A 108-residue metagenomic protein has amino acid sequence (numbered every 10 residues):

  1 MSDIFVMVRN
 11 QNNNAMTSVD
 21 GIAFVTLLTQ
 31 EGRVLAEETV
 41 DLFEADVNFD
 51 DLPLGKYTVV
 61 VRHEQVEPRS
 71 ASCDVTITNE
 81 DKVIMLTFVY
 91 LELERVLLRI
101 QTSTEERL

Functional and structural regions predicted by a protein language model:
S2-I4, V96: Structural beta-strand segments of beta-rich domains
F5-D20, Q101-L108: Structural motif
S18, V40-L42, L52-L54, N79: Surface-exposed coil/turn segments at beta-strand junctions on protein surfaces, enriched
T29-V47: Short, acidic Ser/Thr/Gly-rich low-complexity loop/linker segments typical of extracellular and cell-surface proteins
D51-L52, V89: Hydrophobic loop/turn residues within beta-sheet-rich immunoglobulin-like superfamily modules
P53-Q65: A short, solvent-exposed beta-strand micro-motif common in secreted/extracellular proteins
E64-L93: Structured interaction patches on ligand/partner-binding surfaces of diverse proteins
T87-L108: Compositionally biased low-complexity segments at domain edges in trafficked proteins and select soluble regulators
